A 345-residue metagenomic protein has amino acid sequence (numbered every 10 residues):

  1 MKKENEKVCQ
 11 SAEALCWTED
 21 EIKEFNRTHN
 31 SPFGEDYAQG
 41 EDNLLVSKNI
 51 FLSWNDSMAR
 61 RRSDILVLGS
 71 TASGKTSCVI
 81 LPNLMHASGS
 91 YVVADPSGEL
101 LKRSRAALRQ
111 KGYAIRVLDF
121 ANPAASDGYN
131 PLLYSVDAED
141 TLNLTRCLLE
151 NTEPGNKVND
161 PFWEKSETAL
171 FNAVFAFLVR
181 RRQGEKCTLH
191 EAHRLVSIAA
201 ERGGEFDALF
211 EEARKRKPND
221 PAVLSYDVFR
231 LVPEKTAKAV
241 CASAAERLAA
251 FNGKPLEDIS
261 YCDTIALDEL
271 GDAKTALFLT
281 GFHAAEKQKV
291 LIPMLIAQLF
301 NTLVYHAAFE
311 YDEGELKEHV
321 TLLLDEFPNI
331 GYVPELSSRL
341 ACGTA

Functional and structural regions predicted by a protein language model:
M1-P32: N-terminal accessory nucleic-acid engagement/regulatory domains that precede and modulate ATP-driven motor cores
Q10-A12, D36, E211, K274: N-terminal cationic amphipathic segment used for targeting or macromolecule association
D20-D56: N-terminal pre-Walker A segment at the start of P-loop NTPase domains
D42-F51, D56-A345: P-loop NTPase motor domains
